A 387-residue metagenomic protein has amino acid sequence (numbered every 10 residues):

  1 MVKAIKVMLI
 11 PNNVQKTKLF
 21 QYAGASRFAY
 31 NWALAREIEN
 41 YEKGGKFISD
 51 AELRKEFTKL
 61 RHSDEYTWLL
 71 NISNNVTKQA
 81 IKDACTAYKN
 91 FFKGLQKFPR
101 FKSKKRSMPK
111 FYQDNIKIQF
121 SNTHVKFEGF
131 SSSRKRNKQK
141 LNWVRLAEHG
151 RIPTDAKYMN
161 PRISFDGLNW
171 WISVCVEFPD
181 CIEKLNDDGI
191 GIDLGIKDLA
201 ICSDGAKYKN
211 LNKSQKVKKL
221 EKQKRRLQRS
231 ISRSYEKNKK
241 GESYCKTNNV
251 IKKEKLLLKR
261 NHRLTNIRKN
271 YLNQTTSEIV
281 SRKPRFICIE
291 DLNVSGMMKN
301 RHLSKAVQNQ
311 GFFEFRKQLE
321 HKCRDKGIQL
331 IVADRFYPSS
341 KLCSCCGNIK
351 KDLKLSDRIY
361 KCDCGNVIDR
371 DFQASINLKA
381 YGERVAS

Functional and structural regions predicted by a protein language model:
M1-T77: Gly/serine-rich nucleotide phosphate-binding loop at the start of the catalytic core of nucleotide/ADP-ribose-handling
K3, T154, F165-S387: Positively charged, helix-rich recognition surfaces that bind polyanionic ligands
A4-M8, W143, N160, G189: Well-ordered beta-strand positions in beta-sheet-rich domains
I10-G24, T67-N75, Q79, K259-N270 (+4 more regions): Generic amphipathic alpha-helical segments used as scaffolds and interaction surfaces in large, multi-domain proteins
Y30-E37, Y88-L95, D198, I231 (+1 more regions): A generic secondary-structure signal for well-formed alpha-helical elements
A33, A80-F91, F372-G382: Stable alpha-helical structural segments in soluble proteins, enriched in small hydrophobic residues
L53-S164: Acidic carboxylate diad motif detector
